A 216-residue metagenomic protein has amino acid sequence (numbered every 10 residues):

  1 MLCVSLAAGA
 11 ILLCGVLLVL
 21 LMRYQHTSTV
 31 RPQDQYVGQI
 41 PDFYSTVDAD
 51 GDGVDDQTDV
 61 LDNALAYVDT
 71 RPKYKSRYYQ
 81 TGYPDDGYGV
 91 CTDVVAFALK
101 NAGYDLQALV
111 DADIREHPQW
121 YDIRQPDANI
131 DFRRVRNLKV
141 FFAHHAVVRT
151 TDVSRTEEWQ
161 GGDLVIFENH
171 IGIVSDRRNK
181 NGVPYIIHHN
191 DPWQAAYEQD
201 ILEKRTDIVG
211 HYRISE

Functional and structural regions predicted by a protein language model:
M1-L12, L20: N-terminal Sec-pathway targeting helices
M22-K139: N-terminal capping segments
V54, R115-W193: ...with weaker cross-activation on analogous glycine-rich loops/strands in unrelated enzymes
G182-E216: Low-complexity, Gly/Ser/Thr/Pro-rich intrinsically disordered linker/tail segments
